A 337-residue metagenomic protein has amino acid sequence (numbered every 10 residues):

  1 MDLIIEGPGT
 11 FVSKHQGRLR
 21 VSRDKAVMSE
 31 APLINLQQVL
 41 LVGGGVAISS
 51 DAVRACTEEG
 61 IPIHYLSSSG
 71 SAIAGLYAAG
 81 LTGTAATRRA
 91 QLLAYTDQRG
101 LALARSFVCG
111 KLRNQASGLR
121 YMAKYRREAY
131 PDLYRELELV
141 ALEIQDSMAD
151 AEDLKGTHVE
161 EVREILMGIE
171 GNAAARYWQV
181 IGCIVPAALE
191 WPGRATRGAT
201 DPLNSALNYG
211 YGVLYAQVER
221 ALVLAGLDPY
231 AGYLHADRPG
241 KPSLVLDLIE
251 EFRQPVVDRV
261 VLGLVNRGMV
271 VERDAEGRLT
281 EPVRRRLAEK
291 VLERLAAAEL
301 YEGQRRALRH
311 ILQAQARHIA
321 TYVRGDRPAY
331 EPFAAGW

Functional and structural regions predicted by a protein language model:
M1-H15, S22-D24, A31, E58 (+2 more regions): Active-site helix-to-loop segments that bind/position phosphate- or nucleotide-bearing substrates and donors across
L33-A47: Extracellular/luminal Protease-associated
V39-L41, I61-S67: Short hydrophobic alpha-helical runs that function as membrane-insertion/retention elements
G44-G45, T57-I61: Short, solvent-exposed loop/edge-beta patches enriched in aromatic
D51-A55: A short acidic, amphipathic alpha-helical/loop segment
S69-G75: Short gly/pro/ser/thr-enriched loop/turn and capping motifs at secondary-structure boundaries
A78-T82: Short low-complexity, flexible loop/linker segments enriched in glycine and/or proline with clustered acidic
